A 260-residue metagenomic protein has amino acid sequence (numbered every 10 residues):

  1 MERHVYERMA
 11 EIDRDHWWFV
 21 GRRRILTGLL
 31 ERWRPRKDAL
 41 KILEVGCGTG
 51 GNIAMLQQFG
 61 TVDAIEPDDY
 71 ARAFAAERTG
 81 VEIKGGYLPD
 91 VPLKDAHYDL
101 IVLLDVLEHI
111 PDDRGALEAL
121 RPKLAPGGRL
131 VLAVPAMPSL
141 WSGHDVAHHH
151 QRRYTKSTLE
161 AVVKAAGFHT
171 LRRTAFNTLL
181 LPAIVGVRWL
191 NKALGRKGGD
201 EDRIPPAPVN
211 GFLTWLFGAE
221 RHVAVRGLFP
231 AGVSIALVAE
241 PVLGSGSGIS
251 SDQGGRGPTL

Functional and structural regions predicted by a protein language model:
M1-A96, L100-L104, G115-L117, D202 (+5 more regions): Conserved N-terminal segment of class I S-adenosyl-L-methionine
A10-E11, L130-R152, K156-K164: Short, glycine-/aromatic-enriched active-site segment of Class I SAM-dependent methyltransferases
D105, H109: A short His-aromatic
R114-R129: A short glycine-rich, Lys/Arg-flanked "PGG" loop and its adjoining helix->strand segment in the class I
F168-T178: Conserved S-adenosyl-L-methionine
L180-G244: A C-terminal cap/extension of S-adenosyl-L-methionine-dependent methyltransferases that defines the acceptor-substrate
